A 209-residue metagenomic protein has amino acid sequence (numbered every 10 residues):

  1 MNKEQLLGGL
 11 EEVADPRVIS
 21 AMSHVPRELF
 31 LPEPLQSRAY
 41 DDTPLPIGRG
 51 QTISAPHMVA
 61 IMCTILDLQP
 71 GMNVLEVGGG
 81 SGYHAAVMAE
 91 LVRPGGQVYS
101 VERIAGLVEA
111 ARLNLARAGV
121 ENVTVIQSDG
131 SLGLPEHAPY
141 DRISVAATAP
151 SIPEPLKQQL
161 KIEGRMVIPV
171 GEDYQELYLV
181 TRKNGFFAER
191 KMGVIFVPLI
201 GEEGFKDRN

Functional and structural regions predicted by a protein language model:
M1-V77, Y83-L91, L107-E121, K183-D207: Class I SAM-dependent transferase core
T52-A55, D129-G130, P155-K157, D173-L177 (+2 more regions): Short C-terminal domain-edge/linker segments immediately following a structured domain
D67-F187: Conserved nucleotide-cofactor-binding alpha/beta core module
